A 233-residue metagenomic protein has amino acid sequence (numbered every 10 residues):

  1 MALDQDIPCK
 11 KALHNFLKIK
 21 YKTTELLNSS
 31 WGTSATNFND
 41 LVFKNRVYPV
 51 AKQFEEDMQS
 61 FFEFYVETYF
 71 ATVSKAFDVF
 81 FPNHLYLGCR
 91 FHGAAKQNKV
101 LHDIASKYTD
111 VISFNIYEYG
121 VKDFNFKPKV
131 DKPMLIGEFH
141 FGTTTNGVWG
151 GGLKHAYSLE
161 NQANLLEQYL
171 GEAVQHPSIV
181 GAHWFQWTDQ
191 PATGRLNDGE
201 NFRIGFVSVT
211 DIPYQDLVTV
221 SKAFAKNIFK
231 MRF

Functional and structural regions predicted by a protein language model:
M1-A12, F185-F233: Aromatic-rich peripheral "rim/lid" segments of glycoside hydrolase catalytic domains that contact and position glycan
M1-D4, F16-L17, A51-E67, D110-E118 (+3 more regions): The substrate-binding groove and active-site-proximal loops of carbohydrate-active enzymes, especially glycoside
M1-V100: Polysaccharide-binding and catalytic clefts of secreted carbohydrate-active enzymes
L27-S29, T33, F114, G142 (+1 more regions): General alpha-helical segment detector with a strong preference for membrane-spanning helices and helix-boundary regions
W31-T33, D123, N146, G194: Short, function-defining helix-loop hinge/capping sites that tune catalysis or transport
A35, V42-P49, G137-G151, M231-F233: A short, terminal or domain-edge coil/loop segment
E56, S60-G152, E167-V174: Glycoside hydrolase catalytic-domain groove-lining segments
L159-Q162, E167-F202: Long, C-terminal catalytic modules of enzymes
